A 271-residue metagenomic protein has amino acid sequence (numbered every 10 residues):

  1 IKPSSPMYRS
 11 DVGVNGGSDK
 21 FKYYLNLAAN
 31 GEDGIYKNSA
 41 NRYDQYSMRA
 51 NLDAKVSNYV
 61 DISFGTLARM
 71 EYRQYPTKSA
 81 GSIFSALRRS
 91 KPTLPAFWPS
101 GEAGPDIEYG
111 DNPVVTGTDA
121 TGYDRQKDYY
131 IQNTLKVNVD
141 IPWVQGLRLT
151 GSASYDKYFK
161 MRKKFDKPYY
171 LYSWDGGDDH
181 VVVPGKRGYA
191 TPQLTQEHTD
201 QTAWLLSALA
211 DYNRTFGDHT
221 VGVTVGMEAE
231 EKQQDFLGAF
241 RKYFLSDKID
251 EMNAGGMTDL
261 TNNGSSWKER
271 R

Functional and structural regions predicted by a protein language model:
P3-A28, E32-S39, S47-P113, G122-Y130 (+3 more regions): Flexible loop and strand-edge segments within Gram-negative outer membrane beta-barrel domains
V14-N15, V137-Q145: Long hydrophobic segments that form regular secondary structure
D33-N38, N51, T118-D124, K136-N138 (+2 more regions): Extracellular loop and loop/strand-boundary signature of outer-membrane beta-barrel proteins
M48-A50, G151, L206, R271: Extended, hydrophobic alpha-helical segments in both membrane/secreted and soluble proteins
S82-P113, K167-A190, Q233-G264: Surface-exposed loop/turn segments flanking beta-strands in extracellular/periplasmic regions
T134, N138-V139, Y155: Alpha-helical support elements that line or immediately flank enzyme active sites and cofactor-binding pockets
L149-K157, G222-A229: Extended hydrophobic secondary-structure segments that form protein cores and membrane-embedded regions
S154-G217: N-terminal start-of-domain structural block
